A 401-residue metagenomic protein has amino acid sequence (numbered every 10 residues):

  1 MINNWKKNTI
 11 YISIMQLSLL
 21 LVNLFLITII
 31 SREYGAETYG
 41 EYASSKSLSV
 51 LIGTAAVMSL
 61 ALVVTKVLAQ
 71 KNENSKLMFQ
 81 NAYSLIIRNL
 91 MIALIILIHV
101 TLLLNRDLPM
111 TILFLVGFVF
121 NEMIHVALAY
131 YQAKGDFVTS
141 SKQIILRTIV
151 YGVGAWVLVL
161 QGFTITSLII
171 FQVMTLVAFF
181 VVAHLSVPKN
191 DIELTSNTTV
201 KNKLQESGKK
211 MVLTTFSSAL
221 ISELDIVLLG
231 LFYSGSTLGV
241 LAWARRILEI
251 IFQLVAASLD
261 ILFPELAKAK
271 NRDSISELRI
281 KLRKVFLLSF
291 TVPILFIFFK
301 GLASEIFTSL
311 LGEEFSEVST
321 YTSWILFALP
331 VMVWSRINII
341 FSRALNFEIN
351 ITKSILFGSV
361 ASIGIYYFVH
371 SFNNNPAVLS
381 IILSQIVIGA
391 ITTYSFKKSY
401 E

Functional and structural regions predicted by a protein language model:
M1-I2, I112, K134, V138-Q143 (+5 more regions): Interhelical loop/hinge segments that connect adjacent transmembrane helices in multipass membrane
N4-A61, K210-S236, I381, Q385: Signature of the first transmembrane helix
K7-L20, S45, S49-N105, P109 (+1 more regions): Membrane-water interface segments that mark the loop-to-transmembrane alpha-helix transition
I27-T28, A56-E73, L248-D273, F341-A344: Helix-loop junctions and terminal segments of transmembrane helices in multi-pass membrane transport/translocation
A36, T101-F114, L302-P330: Interfacial segments at transmembrane-helix termini and the short loops linking adjacent helices
Y42, K46-T54, L241-A267, V292 (+2 more regions): Transmembrane helix-bundle signature of multi-pass secondary active exporters and lipid flippases
V67, N72, N121-I145, F327-L356: Membrane-interface junctions at transmembrane-helix termini in multi-pass inner-membrane proteins
S141-K189, I355-S362, N374-K398: Hydrophobic alpha-helical transmembrane segments
